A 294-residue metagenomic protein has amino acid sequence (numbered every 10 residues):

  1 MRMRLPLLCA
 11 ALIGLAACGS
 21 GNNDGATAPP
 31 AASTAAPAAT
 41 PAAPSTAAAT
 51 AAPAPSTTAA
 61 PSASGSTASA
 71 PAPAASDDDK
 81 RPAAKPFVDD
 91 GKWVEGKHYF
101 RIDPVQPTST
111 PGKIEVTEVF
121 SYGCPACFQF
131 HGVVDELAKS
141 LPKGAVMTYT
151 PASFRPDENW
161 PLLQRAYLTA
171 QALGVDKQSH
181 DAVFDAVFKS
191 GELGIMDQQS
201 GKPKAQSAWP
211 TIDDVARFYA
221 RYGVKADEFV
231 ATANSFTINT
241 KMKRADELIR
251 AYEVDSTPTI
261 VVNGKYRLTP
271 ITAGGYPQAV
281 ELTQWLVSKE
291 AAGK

Functional and structural regions predicted by a protein language model:
R2-L5, C9-L12, G19-E158, E290-K294: Extracytoplasmic thiol/disulfide redox context detector
L5-A10, G19-P61, A216-K294: C-terminal cap of thioredoxin/glutaredoxin-like
Y99, P104-P107, V146, L163 (+4 more regions): General secondary-structure edge motif
T108-K113, C127, S140-A145, D157-E158 (+5 more regions): Short amphipathic alpha-helical segments, especially helix-boundary/capping motifs
G112-K113, T117, G123-F130, R155-L163 (+6 more regions): Solvent-exposed, acidic/flexible segments
S121-A126, S153-D157, A186-S190, I238 (+2 more regions): Solvent-exposed loop/turn segments at secondary-structure junctions within structured extracellular/periplasmic domains
F128-K204, W285, E290: Structural alpha/beta surface segment adjacent to cysteine/selenocysteine redox centers across thiol/disulfide enzymes
G194-K202, D214, A226-T232: Short glycine/proline- and acidic residue-enriched helix-loop micro-motifs that form flexible lids or anion-recognition
